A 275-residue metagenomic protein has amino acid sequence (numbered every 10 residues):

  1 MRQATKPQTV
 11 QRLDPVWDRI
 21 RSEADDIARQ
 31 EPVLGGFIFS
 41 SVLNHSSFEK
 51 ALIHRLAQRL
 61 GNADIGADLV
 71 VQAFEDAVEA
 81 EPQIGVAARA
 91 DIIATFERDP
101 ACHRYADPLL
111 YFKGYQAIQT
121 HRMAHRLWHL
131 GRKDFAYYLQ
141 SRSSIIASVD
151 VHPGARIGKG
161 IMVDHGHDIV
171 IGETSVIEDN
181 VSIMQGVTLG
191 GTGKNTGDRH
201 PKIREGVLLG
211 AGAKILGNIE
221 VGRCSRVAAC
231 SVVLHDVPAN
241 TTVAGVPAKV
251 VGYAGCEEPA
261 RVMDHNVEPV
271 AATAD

Functional and structural regions predicted by a protein language model:
M1-R142, A260-D275: Terminal amphipathic alpha-helical/low-complexity segments used for targeting or macromolecular assembly
I84, Y115-A117, H121-H129, M162 (+5 more regions): Broad hydrophobic/π-residue packing in well-ordered secondary structure
S144-V251: Structural signal for interior beta-strand "rungs" in well-ordered beta-sheet cores of soluble enzyme domains
A239, A248-P269: Acidic, carboxylate-rich catalytic segments that either coordinate divalent cations
